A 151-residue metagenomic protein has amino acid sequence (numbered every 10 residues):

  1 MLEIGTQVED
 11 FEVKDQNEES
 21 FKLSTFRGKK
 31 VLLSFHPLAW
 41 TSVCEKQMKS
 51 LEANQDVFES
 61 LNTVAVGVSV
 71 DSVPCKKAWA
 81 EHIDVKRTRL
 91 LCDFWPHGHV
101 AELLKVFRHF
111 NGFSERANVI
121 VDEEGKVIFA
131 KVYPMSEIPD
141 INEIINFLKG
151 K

Functional and structural regions predicted by a protein language model:
M1-K151: Chalcogenol-based redox active-site neighborhoods
